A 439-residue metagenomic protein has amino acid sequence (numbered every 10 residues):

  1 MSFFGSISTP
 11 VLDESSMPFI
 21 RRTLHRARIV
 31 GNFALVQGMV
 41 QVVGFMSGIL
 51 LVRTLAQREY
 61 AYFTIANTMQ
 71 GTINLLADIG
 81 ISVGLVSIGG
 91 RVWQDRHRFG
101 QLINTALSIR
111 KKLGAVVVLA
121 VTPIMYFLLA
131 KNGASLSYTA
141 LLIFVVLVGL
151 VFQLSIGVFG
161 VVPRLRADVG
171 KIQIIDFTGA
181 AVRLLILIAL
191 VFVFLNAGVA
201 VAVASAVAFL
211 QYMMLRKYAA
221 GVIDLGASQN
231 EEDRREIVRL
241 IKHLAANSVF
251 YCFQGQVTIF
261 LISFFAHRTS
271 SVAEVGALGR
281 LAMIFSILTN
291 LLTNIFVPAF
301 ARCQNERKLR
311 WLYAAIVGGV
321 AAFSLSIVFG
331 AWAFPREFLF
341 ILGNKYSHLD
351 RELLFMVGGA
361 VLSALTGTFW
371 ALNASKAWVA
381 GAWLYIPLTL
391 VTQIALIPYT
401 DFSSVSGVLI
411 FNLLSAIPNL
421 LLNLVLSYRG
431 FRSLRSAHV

Functional and structural regions predicted by a protein language model:
M1-V43, G100, N104, A219 (+2 more regions): N-terminal membrane topogenesis motif
S2-I7, D13-E14, R22, Q70-G71 (+6 more regions): Hydrophobic transmembrane helix module of multi-pass membrane transport proteins
F3-G5, H25-V83, G149, L184 (+1 more regions): Signature of the first transmembrane helix
R22, F127-V145, T269-V272, W332-V361: Interfacial segments at transmembrane-helix termini and the short loops linking adjacent helices
T23-M46, L107, K111-K112, I143-L147 (+9 more regions): Hydrophobic faces of transmembrane alpha-helices in multi-pass small-molecule transporters and flippases across diverse
H25-V40, A66, L75-Y126, L141 (+1 more regions): Membrane-water interface segments that mark the loop-to-transmembrane alpha-helix transition
V52-A61, R166-G170, A181-Q211, P335-L339 (+4 more regions): Membrane-interface helix-loop junctions in multi-pass transport and translocation proteins
D78-Q94, R164-L165, I223-D224, L281-E306 (+1 more regions): Helix-loop junctions and terminal segments of transmembrane helices in multi-pass membrane transport/translocation
